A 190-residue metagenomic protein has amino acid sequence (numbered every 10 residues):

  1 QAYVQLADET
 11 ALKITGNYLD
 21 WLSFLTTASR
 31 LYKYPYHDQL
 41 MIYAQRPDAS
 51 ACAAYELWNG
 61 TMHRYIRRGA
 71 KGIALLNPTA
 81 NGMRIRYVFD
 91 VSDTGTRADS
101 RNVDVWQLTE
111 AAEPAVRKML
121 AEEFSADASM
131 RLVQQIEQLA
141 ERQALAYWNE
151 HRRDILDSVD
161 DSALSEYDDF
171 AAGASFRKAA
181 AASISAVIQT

Functional and structural regions predicted by a protein language model:
Q1-T190: N-terminal accessory/interface modules of nucleic-acid-binding and processing proteins
